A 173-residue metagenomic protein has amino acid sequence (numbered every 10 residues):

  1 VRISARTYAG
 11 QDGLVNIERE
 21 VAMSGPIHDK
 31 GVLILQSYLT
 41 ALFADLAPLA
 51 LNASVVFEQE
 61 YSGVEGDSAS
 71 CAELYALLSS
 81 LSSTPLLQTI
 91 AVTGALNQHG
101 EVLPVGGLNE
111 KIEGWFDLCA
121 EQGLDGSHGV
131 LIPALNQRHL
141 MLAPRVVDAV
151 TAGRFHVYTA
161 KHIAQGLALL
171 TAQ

Functional and structural regions predicted by a protein language model:
S4-M23, I27-Q173: Peripheral, non-AAA+ core regions of ATP-driven protein-machinery
